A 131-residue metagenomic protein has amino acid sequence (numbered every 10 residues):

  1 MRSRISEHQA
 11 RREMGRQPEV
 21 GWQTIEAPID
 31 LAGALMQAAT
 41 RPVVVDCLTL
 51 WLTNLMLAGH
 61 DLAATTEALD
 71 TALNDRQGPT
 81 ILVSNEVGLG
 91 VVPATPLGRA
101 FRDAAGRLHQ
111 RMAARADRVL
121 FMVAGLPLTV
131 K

Functional and structural regions predicted by a protein language model:
M1-Q37: Conserved P-loop
S6, A10-R12, V43-L55, G88: Short, basic/glycine-rich phosphate-binding loops at helix/coil junctions that contact nucleotide phosphates
G15, A38, A72-R76: Hydrophobic helix-cap positions at the C-terminus of alpha-helices in RecA-like/P-loop ATPase nucleotide-binding cores
G21, T40-P42, R76-L82: Loop/turn-to-beta-strand initiation segments
E26, P42, H60: Hydrophobic, well-structured mid-protein blocks that either form specific transmembrane helices
I29, L50-K131: Replace "adjacent to P-loop NTPase cores in ATP/GTP-dependent enzymes" with "adjacent to NTP-binding cores
Q37-A38, A113: A short, aliphatic-rich alpha-helical micro-motif
